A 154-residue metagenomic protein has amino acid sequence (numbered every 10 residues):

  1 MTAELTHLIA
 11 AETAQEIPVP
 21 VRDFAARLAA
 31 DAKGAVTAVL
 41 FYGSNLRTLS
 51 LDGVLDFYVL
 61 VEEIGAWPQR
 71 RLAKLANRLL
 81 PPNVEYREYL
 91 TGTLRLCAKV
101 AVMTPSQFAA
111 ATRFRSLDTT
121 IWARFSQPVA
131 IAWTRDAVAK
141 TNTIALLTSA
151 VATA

Functional and structural regions predicted by a protein language model:
M1-A35, L40, L46-D52, E62-A154: Catalytic core of pol beta-like nucleotidyltransferases
L55: Change "...and in nucleic-acid phosphodiester-cleaving endonucleases..." to "...and in nucleic-acid processing enzymes
Y58-L60: Short hydrophobic/aromatic beta-strand micro-patches that form the beta-sheet surface supporting nucleotide- or nucleic
